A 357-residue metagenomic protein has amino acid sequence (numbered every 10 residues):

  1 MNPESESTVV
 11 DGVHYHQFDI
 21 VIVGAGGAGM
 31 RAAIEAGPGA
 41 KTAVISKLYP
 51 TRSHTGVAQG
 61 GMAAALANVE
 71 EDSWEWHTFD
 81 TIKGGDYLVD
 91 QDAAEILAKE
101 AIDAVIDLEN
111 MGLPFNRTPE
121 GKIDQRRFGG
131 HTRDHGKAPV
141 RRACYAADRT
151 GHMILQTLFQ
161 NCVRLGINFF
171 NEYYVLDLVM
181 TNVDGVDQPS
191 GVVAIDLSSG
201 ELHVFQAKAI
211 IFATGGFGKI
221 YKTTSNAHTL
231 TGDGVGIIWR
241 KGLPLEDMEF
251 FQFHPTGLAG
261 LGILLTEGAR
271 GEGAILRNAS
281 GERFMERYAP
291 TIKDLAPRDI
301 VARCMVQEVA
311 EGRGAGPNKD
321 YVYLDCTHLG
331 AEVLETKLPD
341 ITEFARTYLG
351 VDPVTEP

Functional and structural regions predicted by a protein language model:
M1-I20, P38-A40, D187: Extreme N-terminal leader/targeting segments of oxidoreductases
I20-V44: N-terminal Rossmann-like FAD-binding beta1-loop-alpha1 element of flavoenzymes
I22, G26-G27, Y49, R149 (+1 more regions): Residue-level detector of alpha-helix initiation sites
G37-Q59, V69: Glycine-rich FAD pyrophosphate-binding loop
A64-L97: Glycine-rich active-site loop/strand segments that organize a redox cofactor
V89-I102, R141-Q160, F170, T224-G232 (+3 more regions): Short beta-strand to alpha-helix junction loop
E109-E201, Q206, A213, H254-A259 (+1 more regions): Conserved redox-cofactor binding core of oxidoreductases
I237, L243-E356: An anion/pyrophosphate-binding glycine-rich loop and adjacent beta-alpha core in soluble alpha-beta enzymes
